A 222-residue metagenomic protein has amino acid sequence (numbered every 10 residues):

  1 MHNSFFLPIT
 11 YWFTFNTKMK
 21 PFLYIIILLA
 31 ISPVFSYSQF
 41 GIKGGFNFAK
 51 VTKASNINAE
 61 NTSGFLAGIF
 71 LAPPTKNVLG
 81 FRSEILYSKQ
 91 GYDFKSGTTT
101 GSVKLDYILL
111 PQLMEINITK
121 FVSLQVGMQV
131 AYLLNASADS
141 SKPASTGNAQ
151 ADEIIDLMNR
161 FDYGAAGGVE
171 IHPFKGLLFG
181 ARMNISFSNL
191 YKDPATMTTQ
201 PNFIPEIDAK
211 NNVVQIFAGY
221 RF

Functional and structural regions predicted by a protein language model:
M1-K43, A218, F222: Bacterial Sec-dependent N-terminal signal peptides
F40, N77-F81, V122-L124, I171 (+1 more regions): Repeated loop/turn-to-beta-strand initiation elements of outer-membrane beta-barrel proteins
F46-K50, Y87-G91, V130-L134, M183-N189 (+1 more regions): Transmembrane beta-strands of outer-membrane beta-barrel pores
N47, E170-L178, D208-F222: Outer-membrane beta-barrel "beta-signal"
T52-N58, D93-T99, S137-S145, Y191-T198: Outer-membrane beta-barrel translocator domains and adjoining extracellular loop/strand segments of Gram-negative
I57-S63, T99-K104, D156-N159, P205-K210: Replace "Gram-negative outer membrane beta-barrel proteins" with "bacterial and organellar outer membrane beta-barrel
S63-I69, I108-Q112, Y163-G167, K175 (+1 more regions): Hydrophobic, lipid-facing positions within transmembrane beta-strands of outer-membrane proteins
L71-P73, I116, Y132, I171-P173 (+2 more regions): Residue-level signature of outer-membrane beta-barrel architecture
